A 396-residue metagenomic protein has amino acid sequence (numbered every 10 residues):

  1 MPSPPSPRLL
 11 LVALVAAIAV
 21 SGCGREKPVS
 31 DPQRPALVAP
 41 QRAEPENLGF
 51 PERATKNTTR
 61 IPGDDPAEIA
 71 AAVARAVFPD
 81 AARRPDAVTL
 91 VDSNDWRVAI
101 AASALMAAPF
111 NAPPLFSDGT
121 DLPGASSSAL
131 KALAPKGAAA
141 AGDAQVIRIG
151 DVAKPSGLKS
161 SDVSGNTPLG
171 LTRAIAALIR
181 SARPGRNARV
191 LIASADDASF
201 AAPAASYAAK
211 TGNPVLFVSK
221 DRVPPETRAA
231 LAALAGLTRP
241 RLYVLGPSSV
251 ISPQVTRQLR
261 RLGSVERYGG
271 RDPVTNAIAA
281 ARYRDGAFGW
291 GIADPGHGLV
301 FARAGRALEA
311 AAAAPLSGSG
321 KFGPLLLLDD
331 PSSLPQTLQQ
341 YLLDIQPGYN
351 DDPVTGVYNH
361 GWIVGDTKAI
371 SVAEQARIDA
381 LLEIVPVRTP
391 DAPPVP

Functional and structural regions predicted by a protein language model:
P2-L10: Bacterial N-terminal signal peptides that target proteins for export
A13-A17: Alpha-helical transmembrane segments
A19-G22: C-terminal motif of bacterial Sec signal peptides marking the signal peptidase cleavage site
R25-P396: Extracellular glycan-binding segments that recognize GlcNAc-based cell-wall polysaccharides
